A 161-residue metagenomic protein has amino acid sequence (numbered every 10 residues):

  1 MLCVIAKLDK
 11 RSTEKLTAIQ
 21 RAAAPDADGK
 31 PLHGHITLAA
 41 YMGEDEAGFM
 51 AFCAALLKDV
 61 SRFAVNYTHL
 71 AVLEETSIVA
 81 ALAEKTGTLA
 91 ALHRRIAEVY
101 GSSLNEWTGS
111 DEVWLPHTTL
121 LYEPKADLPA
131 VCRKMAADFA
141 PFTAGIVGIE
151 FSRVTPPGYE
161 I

Functional and structural regions predicted by a protein language model:
M1-A64, A83-T143, E160-I161: Basic, often amphipathic N-terminal segments
A64, E74-A80: Structural motif corresponding to the early beta-alpha repeats
L70, E75, I146-E160: Glycine-rich beta-strand-turn "strand-cap" elements at beta-sheet edges
